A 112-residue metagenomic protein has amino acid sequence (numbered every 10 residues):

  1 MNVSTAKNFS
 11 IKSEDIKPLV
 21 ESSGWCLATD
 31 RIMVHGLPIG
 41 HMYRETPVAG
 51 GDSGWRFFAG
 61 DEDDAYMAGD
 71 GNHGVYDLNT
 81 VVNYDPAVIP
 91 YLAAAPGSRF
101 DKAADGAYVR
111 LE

Functional and structural regions predicted by a protein language model:
M1-K7: Charged, compositionally biased non-catalytic regions
K12-D30: Short acidic, Pro/Gly- and aromatic-enriched capping/linker segments at domain boundaries
W25-G50: Amphipathic, interaction-prone secondary-structure segments
M33, A59, A103: Acidic surface patches and DE-rich sequence motifs
G40, Y91-D101: Small/polar, repeat-rich beta-turn/loop motifs that tile beta-strand-dominated architectures
M42-P90: Acidic, aromatic-enriched beta-alpha/helix-loop junctions
R99-E112: Low-complexity intrinsically disordered segments
